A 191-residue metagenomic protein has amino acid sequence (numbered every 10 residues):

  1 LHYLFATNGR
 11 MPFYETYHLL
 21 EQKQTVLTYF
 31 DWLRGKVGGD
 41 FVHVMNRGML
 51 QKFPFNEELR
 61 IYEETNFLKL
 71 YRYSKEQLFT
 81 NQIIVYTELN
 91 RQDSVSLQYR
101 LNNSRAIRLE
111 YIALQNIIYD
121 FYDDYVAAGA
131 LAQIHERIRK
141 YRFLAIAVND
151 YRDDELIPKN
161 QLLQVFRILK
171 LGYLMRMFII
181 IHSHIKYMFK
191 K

Functional and structural regions predicted by a protein language model:
L1-E15: Short beta-strand-to-loop element that shapes/binds the nucleotide-sugar donor at the catalytic cleft/hinge
H2, H18, H43, H135 (+1 more regions): Histidine (H) residue identity feature
A6, W32-K36, V126, L169: Generic detector of intrinsically disordered, low-complexity, polar/charged segments
M11-Q98: Conserved nucleotide-sugar donor-binding catalytic segment
R72, F79-K191: C-terminal subregions of glycosyltransferases and related glycan-biosynthesis enzymes
